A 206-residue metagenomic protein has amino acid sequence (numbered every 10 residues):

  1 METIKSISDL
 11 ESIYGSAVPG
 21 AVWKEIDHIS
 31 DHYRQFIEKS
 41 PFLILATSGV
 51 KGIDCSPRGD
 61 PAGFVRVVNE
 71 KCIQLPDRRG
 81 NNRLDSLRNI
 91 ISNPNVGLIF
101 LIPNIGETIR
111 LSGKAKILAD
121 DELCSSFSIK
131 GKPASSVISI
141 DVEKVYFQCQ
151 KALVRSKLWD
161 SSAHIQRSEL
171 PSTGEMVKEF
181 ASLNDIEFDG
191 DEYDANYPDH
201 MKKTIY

Functional and structural regions predicted by a protein language model:
M1-Y206: Binding-site signature for planar aromatic cofactors or substrates
